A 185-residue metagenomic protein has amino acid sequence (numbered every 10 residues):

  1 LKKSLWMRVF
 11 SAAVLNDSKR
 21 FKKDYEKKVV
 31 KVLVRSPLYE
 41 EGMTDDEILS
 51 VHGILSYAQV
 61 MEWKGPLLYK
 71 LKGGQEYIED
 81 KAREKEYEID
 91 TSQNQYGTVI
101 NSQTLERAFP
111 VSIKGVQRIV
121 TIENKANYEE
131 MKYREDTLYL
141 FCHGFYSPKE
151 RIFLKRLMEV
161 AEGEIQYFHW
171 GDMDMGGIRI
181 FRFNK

Functional and structural regions predicted by a protein language model:
L1-F141, Y146-V160, G176, K185: Nucleic-acid enzyme cleavage-core boundary/entry regions
E164-D174: Acidic beta-strand-to-loop metal/phosphate-binding motif
F168, I178-K185: C-terminal folded domains that constitute the principal catalytic or ligand-binding module of multi-domain proteins
